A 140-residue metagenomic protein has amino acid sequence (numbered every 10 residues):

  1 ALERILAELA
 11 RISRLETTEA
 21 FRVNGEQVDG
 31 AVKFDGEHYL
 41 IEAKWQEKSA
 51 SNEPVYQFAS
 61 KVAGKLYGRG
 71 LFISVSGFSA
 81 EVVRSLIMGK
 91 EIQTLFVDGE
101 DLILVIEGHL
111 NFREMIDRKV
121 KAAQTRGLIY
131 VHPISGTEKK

Functional and structural regions predicted by a protein language model:
A1-K140: Mixed-charge (Asp/Glu-Lys/Arg
